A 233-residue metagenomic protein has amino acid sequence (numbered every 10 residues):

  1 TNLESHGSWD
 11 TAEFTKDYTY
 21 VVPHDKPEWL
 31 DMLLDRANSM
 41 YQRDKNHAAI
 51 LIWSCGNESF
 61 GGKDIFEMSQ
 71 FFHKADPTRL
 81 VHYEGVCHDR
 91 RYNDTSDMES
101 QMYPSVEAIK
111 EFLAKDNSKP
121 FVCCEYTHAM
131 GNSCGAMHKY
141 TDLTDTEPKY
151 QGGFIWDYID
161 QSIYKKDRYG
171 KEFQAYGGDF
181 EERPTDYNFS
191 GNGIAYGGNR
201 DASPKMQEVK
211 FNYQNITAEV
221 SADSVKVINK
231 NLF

Functional and structural regions predicted by a protein language model:
T1-S224, K230-L232: Extended substrate-binding grooves/exosites of carbohydrate-active enzymes
